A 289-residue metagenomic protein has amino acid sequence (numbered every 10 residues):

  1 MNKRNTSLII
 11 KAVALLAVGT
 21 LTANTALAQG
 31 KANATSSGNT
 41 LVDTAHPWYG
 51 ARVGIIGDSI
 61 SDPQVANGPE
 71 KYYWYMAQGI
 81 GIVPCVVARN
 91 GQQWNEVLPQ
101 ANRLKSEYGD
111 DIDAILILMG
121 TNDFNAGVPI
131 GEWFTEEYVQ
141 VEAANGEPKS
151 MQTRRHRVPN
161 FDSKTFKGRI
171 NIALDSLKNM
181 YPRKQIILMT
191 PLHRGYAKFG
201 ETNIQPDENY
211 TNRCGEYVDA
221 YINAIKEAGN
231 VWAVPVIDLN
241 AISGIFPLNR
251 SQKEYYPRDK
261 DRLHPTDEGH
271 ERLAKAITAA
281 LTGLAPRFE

Functional and structural regions predicted by a protein language model:
M1, A28-G30: Trimeric viral appendage architectures of receptor-binding fibers, tailspike depolymerases, and tail needles
N2-V13: Bacterial N-terminal signal peptides that target proteins for export
L16-T25: Hydrophobic core
G30-N90, A101-D110, I115, R250-S251: Serine-esterase "nucleophile elbow" of acetyl-processing enzymes
P63, Q93-E96, D123-G127: Short active-site-adjacent helix-start/loop capping segments
Q64-N67, V86-W94, T135-V139, R262: Acidic/histidine-rich helix-loop elements that form or flank divalent-metal/phosphate-binding sites at the catalytic
P84-Q92, M189, E289: Surface-exposed patches in mature extracellular/periplasmic domains of secreted proteins
A101-E289: Alpha-helical cap/lid subdomain in secreted, periplasmic, or secretory-pathway luminal O-acyl-processing enzymes
